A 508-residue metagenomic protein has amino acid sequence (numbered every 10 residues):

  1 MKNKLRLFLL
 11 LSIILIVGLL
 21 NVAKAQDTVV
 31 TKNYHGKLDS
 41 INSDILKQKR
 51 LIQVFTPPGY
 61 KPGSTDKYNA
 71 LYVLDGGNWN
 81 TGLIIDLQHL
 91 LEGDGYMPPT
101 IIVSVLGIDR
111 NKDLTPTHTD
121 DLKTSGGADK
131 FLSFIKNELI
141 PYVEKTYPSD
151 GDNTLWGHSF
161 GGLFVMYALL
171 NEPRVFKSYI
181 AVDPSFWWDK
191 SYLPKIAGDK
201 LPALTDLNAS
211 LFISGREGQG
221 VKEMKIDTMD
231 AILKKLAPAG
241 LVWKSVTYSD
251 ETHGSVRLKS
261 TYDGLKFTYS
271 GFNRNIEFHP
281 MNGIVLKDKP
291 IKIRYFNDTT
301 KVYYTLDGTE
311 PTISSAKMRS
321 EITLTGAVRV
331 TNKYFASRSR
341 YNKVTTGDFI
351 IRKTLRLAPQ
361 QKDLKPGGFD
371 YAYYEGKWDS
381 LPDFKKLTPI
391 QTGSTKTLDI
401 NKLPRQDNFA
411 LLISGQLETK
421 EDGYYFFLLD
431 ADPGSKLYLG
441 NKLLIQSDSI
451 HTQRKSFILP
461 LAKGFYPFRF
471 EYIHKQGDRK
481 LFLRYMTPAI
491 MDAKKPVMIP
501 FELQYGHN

Functional and structural regions predicted by a protein language model:
M1-T28: Bacterial Sec-dependent N-terminal signal peptides
V22-Y34, R352-Q361: Sec-dependent signal peptide cleavage junction
Q26-L286: Non-catalytic cap/lid and distal C-terminal segments of serine-dependent acyl enzymes
Q48-K49, Y295-K301, D430-G434: Short proline/glycine-enriched turn/loop motifs at strand-loop junctions of beta-rich domains
G59, N78, T309-P311, K475: Acidic glycine-/aspartate-rich tracts in secreted/extracellular proteins
S270-G367, D399-D407, L411, Y438 (+2 more regions): Short, compositionally stereotyped local motifs that mark structural "simplifiers"
V330, R352-N508: Acidic/polar, compositionally biased interaction segments
